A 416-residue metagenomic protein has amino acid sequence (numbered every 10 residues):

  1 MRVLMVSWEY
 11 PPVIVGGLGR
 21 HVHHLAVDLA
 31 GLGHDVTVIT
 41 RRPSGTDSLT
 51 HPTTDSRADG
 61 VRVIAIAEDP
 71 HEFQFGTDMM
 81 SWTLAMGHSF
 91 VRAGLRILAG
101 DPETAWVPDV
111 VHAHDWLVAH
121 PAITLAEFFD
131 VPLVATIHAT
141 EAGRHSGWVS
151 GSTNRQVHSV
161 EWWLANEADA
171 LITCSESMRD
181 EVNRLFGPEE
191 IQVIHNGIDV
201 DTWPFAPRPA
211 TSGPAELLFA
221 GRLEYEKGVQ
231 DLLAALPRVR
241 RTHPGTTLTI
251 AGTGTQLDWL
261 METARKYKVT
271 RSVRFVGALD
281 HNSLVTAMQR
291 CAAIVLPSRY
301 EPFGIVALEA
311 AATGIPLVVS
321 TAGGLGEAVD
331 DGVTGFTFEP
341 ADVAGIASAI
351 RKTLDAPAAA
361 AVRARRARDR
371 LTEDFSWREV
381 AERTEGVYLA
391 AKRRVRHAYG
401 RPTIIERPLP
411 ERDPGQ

Functional and structural regions predicted by a protein language model:
M1-V61, A65, Y399-G400, I405-Q416: N-terminal subdomain of nucleotide-sugar transferases
S177, G197: Carbohydrate-associated surface elements
P209-L236, T249: Conserved donor-binding/catalytic core segment of Leloir-type glycosyltransferases
M261-L279: Nucleotide-activated donor-binding/catalytic signature segment of Leloir-type glycosyltransferases, i.e., the conserved
A278-L279, T286-C291: Short alpha-helical donor nucleotide-sugar binding micro-motif in glycosyltransferases
R299: Aromatic "clamp/platform" in nucleotide-sugar-dependent glycosyltransferases that forms part of the donor/acceptor
P316-V319, V329: Short hydrophobic beta-strand element within catalytic cores of glycosyltransferases and related nucleotide-activated
D331-G332, F336-V343, K352-A358: Conserved acidic donor-binding segment of nucleotide-sugar-dependent glycosyltransferases
